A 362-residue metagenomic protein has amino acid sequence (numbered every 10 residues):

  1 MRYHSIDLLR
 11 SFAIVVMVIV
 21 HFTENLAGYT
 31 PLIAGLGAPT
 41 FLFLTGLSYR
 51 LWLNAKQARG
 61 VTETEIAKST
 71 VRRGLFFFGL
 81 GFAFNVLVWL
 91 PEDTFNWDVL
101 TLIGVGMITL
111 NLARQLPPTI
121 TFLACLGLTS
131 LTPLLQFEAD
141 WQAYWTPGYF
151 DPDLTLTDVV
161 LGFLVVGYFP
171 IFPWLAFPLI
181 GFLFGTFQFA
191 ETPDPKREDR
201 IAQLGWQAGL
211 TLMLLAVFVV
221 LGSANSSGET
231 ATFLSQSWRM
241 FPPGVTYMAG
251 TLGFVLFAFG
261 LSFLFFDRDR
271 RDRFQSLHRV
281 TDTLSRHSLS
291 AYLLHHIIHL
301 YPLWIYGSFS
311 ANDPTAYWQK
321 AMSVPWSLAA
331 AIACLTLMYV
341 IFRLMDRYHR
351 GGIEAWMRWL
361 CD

Functional and structural regions predicted by a protein language model:
M1-D362: Alpha-helical transmembrane segments and their immediate juxtamembrane cytosolic regions
